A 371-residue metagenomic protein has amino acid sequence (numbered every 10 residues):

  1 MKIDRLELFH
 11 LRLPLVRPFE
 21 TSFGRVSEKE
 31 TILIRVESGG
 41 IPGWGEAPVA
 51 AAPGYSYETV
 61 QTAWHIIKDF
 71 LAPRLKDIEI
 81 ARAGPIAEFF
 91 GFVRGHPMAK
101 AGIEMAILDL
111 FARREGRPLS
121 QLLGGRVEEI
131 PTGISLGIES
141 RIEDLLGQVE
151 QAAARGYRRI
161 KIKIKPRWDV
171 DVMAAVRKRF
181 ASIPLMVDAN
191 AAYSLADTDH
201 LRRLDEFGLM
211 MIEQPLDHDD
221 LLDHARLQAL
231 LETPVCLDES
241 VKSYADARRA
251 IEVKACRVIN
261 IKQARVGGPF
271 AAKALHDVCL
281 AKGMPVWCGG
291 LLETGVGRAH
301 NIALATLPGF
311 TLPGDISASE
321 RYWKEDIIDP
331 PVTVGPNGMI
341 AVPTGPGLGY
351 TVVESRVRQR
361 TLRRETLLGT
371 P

Functional and structural regions predicted by a protein language model:
M1-L15, V26, T31, G39 (+1 more regions): Flexible C-terminal active-site loop/helix
I3, I34, G40, L71 (+10 more regions): Conserved, mostly hydrophobic/aromatic
R5, V36-E37, P42-R114: Metal- or metallocofactor-binding catalytic centers and their adjacent structured scaffolds across diverse enzyme
P18-F23: Short, P/G- and charge-enriched loop/turn segments at secondary-structure junctions
G45, T132-L136, R158-I162, L185-A189 (+5 more regions): Hydrophobic faces of well-ordered beta-strands that scaffold small-molecule active sites in alpha/beta enzyme cores
R94, M105-L136: Glycine-rich, aromatic-flanked loop segments that form ligand/cofactor-binding clefts across common enzyme folds
Q121-L231: Metal-dependent enolase-superfamily TIM-barrel catalytic cores that perform enediolate-based chemistry
D219-C236, V241-M339: Shared catalytic-loop signature of beta/alpha-barrel
